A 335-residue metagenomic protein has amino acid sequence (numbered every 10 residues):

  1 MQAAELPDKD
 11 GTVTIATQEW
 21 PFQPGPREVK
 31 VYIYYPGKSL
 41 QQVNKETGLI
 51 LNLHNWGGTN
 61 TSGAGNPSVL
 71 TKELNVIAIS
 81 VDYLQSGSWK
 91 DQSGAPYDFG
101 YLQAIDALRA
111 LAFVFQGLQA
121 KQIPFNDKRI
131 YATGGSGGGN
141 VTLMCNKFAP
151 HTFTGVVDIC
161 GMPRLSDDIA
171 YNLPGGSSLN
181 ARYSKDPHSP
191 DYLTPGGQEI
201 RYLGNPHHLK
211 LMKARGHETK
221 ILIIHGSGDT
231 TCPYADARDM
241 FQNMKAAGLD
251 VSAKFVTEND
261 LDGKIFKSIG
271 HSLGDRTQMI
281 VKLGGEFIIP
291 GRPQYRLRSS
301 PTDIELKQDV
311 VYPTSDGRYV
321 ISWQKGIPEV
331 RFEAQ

Functional and structural regions predicted by a protein language model:
M1-G48: N-terminal cap/lid segment of alpha/beta-hydrolase-fold proteins
F22-V29, F99-L108, C232-P233: Phosphate/oxyanion-binding active-site loops and adjacent basic polyanion-contact surfaces
E28-E73, S80-D91: Short, surface-exposed "cap/lid" segments of acyl-processing enzymes
V81-Q85, G161, E258: Active-site loop/turn elements of alpha/beta-hydrolase fold enzymes, especially the short glycine-/histidine-rich
A95-Q122: Alpha/beta-hydrolase active-site loop
F113-G175: Primarily recognizes the serine-hydrolase "nucleophile elbow" in alpha/beta-hydrolase and SGNH/GDSL folds
D167-K245, S252: The feature captures the conserved acid-bearing segment of alpha/beta-hydrolase catalytic domains
R238-Q335: C-terminal catalytic histidine-bearing segment of alpha/beta-hydrolase fold enzymes
